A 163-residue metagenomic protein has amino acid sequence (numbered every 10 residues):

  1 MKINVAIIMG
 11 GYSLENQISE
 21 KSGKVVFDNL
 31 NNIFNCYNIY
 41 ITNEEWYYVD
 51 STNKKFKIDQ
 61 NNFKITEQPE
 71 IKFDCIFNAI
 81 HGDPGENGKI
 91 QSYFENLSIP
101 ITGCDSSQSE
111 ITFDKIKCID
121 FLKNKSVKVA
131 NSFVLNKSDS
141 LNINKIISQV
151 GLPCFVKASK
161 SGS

Functional and structural regions predicted by a protein language model:
M1-S107, T112-F113, K117, N136-K145: ATP-binding N-terminal substructure of ATP-dependent carboxylate-amine bond-forming enzymes
I71, V127, V150: Structured loop/turn residues at beta-strand edges in well-structured enzyme cores
D114-F133: Short, glycine-/small-residue-rich phosphate/pyrophosphate-handling segment
L122-K123, I147-S163: ATP-grasp fold ATP-binding core
